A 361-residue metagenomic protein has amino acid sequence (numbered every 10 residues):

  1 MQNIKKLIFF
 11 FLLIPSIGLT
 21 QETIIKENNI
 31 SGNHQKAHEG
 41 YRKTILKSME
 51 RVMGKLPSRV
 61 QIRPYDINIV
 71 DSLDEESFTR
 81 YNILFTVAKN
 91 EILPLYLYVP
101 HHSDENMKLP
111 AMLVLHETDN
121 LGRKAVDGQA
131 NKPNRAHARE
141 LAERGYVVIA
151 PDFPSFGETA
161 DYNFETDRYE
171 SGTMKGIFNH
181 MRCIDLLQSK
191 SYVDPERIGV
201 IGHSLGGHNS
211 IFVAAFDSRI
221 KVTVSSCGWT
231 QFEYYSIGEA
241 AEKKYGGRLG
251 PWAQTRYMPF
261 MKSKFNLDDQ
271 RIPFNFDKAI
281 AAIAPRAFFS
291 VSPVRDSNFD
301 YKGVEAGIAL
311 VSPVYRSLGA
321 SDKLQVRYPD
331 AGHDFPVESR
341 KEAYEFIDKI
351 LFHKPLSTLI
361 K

Functional and structural regions predicted by a protein language model:
M1-I25: Bacterial Sec-dependent N-terminal signal peptides
Q21-S58, L356-K361: N-terminal pre-domain segments of enzymes
P57-M107: N-terminal cap/lid segment of alpha/beta-hydrolase-fold proteins
M107-K190, S236: Cap/lid segment of the alpha/beta-hydrolase catalytic domain
R182-E242: Primarily recognizes the serine-hydrolase "nucleophile elbow" in alpha/beta-hydrolase and SGNH/GDSL folds
S225-A279, D300, V304-I308, R316-S321: Mobile cap/lid helix-loop segments that gate and shape the active-site cleft of serine hydrolases
W252, I308-K361: C-terminal catalytic histidine-bearing segment of alpha/beta-hydrolase fold enzymes
A284-Y301, D330: Conserved strand-to-loop "acid loop" that flanks and positions the catalytic carboxylate
